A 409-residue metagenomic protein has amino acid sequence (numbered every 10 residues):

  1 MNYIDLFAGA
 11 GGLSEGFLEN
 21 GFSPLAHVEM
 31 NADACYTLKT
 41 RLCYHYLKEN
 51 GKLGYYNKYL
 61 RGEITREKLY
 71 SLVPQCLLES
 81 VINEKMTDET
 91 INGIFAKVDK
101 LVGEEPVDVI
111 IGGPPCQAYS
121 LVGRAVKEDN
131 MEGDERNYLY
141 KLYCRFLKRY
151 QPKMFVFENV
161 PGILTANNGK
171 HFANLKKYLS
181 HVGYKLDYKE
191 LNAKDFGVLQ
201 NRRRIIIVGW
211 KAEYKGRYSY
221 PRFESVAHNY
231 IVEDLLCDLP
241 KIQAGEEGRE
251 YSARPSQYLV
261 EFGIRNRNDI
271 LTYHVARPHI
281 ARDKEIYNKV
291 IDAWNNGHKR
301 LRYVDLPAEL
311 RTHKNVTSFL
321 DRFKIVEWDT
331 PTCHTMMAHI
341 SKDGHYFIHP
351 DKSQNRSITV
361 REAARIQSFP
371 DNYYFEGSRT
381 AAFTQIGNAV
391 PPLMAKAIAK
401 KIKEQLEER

Functional and structural regions predicted by a protein language model:
N2, A8-Q151, P161-T165, K170: Core alpha/beta nucleotide-donor-binding catalytic domains of modification enzymes
R41-L42, S225, D351-S353: Short Gly/aromatic-enriched secondary-structure transition segments
N92-V98, E190-K194, S318-R322: Short alpha-helical segments and helix-capping/turn motifs at coil-helix boundaries
K100-E104, Y119-L310: Class I S-adenosyl-L-methionine
Q117, Y214-G216, A244, S341-Y346 (+1 more regions): Short, acidic Gly/Pro/Ser/Thr-rich loop/turn segments
V260-R409: C-terminal target-recognition/interaction regions appended to catalytic cores
